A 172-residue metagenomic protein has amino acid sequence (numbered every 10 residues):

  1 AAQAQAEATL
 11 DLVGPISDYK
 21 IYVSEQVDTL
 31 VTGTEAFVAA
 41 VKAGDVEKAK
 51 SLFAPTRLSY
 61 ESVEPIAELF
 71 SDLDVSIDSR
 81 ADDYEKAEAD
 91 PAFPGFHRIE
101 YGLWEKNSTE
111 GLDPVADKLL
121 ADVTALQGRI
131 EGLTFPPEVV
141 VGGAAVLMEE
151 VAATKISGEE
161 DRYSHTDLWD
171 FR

Functional and structural regions predicted by a protein language model:
A2-R172: Mature extracytoplasmic or organellar-lumen-exposed domains after removal of signal/transit peptides
